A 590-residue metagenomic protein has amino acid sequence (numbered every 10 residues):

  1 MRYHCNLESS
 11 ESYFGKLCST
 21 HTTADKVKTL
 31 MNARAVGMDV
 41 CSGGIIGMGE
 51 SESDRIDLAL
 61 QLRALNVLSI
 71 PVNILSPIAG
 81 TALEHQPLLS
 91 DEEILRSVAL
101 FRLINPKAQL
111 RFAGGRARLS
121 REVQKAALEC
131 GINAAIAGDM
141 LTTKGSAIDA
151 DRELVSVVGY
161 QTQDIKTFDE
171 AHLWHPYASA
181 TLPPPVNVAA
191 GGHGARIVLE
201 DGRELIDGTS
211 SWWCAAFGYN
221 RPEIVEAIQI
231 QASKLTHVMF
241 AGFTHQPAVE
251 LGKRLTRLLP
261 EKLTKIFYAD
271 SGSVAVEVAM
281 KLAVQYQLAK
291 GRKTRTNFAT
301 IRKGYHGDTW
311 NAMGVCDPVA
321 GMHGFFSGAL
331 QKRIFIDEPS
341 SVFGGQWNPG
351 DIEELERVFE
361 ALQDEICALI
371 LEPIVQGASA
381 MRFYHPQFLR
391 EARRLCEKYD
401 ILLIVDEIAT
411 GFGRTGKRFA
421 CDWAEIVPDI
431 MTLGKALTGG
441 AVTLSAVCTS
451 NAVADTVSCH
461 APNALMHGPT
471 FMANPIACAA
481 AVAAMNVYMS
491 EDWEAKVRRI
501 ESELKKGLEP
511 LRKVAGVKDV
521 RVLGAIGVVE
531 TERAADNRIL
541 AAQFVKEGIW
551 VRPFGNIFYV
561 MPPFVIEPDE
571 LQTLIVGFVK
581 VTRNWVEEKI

Functional and structural regions predicted by a protein language model:
M1-G37, I45-N66, T81-E93: Conserved non-cysteine loop/helix-boundary elements of the Radical SAM core domain that shape
R2-E11, L65-S76, C367-L371, V551-R552: Non-cysteine beta-strand/loop elements that form the S-adenosyl-L-methionine
E8-S10, G43-G49, N73-P77, A113-A117 (+4 more regions): Active-site beta-loop-alpha junctions enriched in small/polar residues
V27-L30, A59, I94-V98, Q124 (+6 more regions): Generic structural signal for well-ordered alpha-helices, preferentially at hydrophobic/aromatic core positions
L30-A35, V98-I104, S156, T256 (+1 more regions): Surface-exposed amphipathic alpha-helices with a cationic face
G37-G44, L103-G114, Y399-I404: Short beta-strand/loop segments at the ligand-binding rim of alpha/beta enzyme cores
L60-T167: Auxiliary Fe-S-binding modules of radical SAM enzymes
I165-I590: Conserved N-terminal phosphate-binding loop of PLP-dependent enzymes in the Aspartate aminotransferase
